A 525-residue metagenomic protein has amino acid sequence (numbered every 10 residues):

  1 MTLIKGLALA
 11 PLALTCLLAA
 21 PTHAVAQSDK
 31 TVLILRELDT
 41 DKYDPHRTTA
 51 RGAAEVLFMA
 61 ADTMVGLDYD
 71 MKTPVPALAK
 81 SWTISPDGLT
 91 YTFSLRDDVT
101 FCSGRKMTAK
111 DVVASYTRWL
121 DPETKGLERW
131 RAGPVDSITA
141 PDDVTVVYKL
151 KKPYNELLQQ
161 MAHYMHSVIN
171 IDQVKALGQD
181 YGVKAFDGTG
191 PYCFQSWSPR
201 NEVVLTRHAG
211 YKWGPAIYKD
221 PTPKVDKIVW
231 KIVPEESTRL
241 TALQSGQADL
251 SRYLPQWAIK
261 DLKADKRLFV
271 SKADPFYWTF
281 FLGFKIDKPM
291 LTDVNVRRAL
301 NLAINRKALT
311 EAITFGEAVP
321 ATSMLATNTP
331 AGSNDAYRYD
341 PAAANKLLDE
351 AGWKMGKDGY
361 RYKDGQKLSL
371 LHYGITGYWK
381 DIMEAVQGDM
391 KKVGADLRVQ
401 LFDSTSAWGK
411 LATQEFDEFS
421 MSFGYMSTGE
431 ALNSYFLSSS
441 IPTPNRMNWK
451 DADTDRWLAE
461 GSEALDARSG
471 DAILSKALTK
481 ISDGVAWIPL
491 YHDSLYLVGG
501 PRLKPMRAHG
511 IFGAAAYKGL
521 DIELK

Functional and structural regions predicted by a protein language model:
Q27-S28, S94, R129-V174, D180 (+2 more regions): Surface-exposed binding/hinge segments that line and control ligand-binding clefts or catalytic entry sites
T31-V32, D39, F58, K152 (+8 more regions): Detector for C-terminal structural segments
L35-P86, T117, D187, I511-F512: N-terminal lobe/hinge region of extracytoplasmic solute-binding protein
E37, M161, Y218-T222, S251-L347 (+6 more regions): Local pocket/hinge segments that shape ligand/substrate recognition
L38-E55, L78, R105, L127 (+4 more regions): A structural "hinge/loop" feature
Y69, A162-T222, K227-V229, S237 (+1 more regions): Gly/Pro-rich hinge or "lid" segments in bacterial periplasmic/extracellular proteins
S81-G126, P141, V147-K149, M290-T292: Aromatic- and charge-enriched surface segment that lines or borders ligand/interaction sites
V183, W213-D261, Q387-G388, G394-S404: Ligand-site clamp/hinge motif
